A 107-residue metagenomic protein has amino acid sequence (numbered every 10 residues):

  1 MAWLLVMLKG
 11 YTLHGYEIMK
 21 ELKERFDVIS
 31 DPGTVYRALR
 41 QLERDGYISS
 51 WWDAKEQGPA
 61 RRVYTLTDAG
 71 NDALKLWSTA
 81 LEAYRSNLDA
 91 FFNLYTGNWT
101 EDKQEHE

Functional and structural regions predicted by a protein language model:
M1-Y36: N-terminal helix-turn-helix DNA-binding core of bacterial DNA-binding proteins
K23-E24, R40, K75, S86: Solvent-exposed alpha-helix faces
D27, D53-E56: Short polar/acidic secondary-structure junctions
Y36-E43: Short, hydrophobic-biased segments on the C-terminal half of alpha helices that form "recognition helices"
G46: Glycine-centered, phosphate/nucleic-acid-interacting loop/turn motifs that mediate DNA/RNA or nucleotide
S50: Short beta-strand "wing" residues that participate in macromolecule-binding interfaces
K55-E56, A60-S78: Basic, amphipathic "hinge/linker" alpha-helix immediately C-terminal to the N-terminal HTH DNA-binding motif
D72-E107: Amphipathic alpha-helical dimerization/coiled-coil segments that flank or bridge DNA-binding/regulatory modules
